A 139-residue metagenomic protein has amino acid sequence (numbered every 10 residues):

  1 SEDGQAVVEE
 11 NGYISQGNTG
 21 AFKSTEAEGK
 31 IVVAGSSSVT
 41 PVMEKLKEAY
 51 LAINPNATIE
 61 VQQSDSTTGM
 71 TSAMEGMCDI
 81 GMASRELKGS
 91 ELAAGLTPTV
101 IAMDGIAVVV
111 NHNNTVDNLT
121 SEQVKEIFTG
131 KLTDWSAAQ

Functional and structural regions predicted by a protein language model:
S1-Q139: Flexible loop/hinge segments at secondary-structure junctions
